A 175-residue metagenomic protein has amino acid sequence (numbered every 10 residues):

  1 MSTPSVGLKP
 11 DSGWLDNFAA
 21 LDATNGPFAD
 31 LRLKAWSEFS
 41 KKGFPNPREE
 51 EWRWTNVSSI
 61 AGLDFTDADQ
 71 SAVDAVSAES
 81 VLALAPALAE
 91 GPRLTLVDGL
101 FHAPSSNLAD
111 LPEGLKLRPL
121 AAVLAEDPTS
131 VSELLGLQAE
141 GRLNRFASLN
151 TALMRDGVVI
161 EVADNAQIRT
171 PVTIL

Functional and structural regions predicted by a protein language model:
M1-L175: Glycine-rich and polybasic anion-binding loops at the starts of cofactor/ligand-binding domains
